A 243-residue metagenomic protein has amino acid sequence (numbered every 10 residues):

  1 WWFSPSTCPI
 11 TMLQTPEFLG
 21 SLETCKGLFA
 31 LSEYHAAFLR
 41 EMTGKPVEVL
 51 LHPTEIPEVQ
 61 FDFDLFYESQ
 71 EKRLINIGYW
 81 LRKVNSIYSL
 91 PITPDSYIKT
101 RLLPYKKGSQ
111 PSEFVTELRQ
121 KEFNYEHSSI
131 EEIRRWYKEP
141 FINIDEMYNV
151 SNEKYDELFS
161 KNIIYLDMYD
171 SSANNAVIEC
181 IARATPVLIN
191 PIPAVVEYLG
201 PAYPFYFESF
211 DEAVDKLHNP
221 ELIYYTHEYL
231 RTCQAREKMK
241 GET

Functional and structural regions predicted by a protein language model:
W1-I10, F29: Active-site proximal beta-strand in glycosyltransferases
K26-R40, G44-F61, S69: Donor nucleotide-sugar binding/catalytic pocket of nucleotide-sugar-dependent glycosyltransferases
I56, F63-N152: Conserved catalytic-core segment of nucleotide-activated headgroup transferases in glycan assembly
E132-Y137, V150-N162, I178, A182 (+1 more regions): Short acidic alpha-helix that forms the nucleotide-activated donor recognition element in Leloir-type transferases
E157-S172, T185: Acidic donor-binding loop of glycosyltransferase active sites
C180, P186-I189: Short hydrophobic beta-strand element within catalytic cores of glycosyltransferases and related nucleotide-activated
P201-D211, H218-Y224: Conserved acidic donor-binding segment of nucleotide-sugar-dependent glycosyltransferases
E221-T243: A charged, aromatic-enriched C-terminal amphipathic alpha-helix characteristic of glycosyltransferases across folds
